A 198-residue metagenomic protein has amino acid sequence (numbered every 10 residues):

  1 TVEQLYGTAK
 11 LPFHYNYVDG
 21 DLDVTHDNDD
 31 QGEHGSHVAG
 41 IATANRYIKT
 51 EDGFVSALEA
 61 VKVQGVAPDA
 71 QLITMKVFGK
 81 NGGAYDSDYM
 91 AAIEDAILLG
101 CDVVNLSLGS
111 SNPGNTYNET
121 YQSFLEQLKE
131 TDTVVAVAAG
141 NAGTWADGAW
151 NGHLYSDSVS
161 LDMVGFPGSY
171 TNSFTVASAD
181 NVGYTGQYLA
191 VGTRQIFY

Functional and structural regions predicted by a protein language model:
T1-Y15, D19-Y85, L99-D102, E130 (+2 more regions): Subtilisin-like serine protease catalytic core
G7, Q195-Y198: A signal for specific C-terminal beta-sheet/loop modules enriched in small/flexible residues with GP/PG/PP motifs
T74-N172, D180-Q187, I196: Substrate-binding/access-modulating region of protease and related hydrolase catalytic domains
G192: Catalytic-loop region of hydrolases
